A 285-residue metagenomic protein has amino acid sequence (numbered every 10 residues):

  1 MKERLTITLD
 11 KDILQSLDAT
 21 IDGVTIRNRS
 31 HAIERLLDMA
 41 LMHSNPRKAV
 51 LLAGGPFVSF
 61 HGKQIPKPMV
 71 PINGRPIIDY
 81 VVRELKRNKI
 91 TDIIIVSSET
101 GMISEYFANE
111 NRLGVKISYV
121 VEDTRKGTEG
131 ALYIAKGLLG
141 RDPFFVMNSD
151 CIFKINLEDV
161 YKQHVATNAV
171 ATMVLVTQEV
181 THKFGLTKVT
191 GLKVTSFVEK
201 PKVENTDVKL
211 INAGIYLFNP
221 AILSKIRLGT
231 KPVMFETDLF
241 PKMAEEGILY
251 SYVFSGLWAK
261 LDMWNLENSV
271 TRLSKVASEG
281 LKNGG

Functional and structural regions predicted by a protein language model:
K2-T6, K11-L51, P56-S59, K63-Q64 (+3 more regions): Conserved N-terminal catalytic core of the sugar/cofactor nucleotidyltransferase
D22, I26-H31, F145, I152 (+3 more regions): Catalytic-core segments of class I nucleotidyltransferases/pyrophosphorylases that form NMP-activated intermediates
H43, R87, L138-R141, K154 (+3 more regions): Alpha-helix termination/capping residues and helix-transition junctions
M69, T187-V189, S251: A structural signal for short hydrophobic beta-strand segments in well-ordered beta-sheet cores
I78, A135, D150, H164 (+2 more regions): Residue-level signal for inorganic ion chemistry
R112-G114, A166, V189, E246: Short, well-ordered coil/turn elements that cap or connect secondary structure elements
T167-T177: A short, conserved acidic/glycine-rich loop-to-beta-strand motif that forms the donor nucleotide-sugar/metal
F184-T195: Acceptor/aglycone-binding surface of glycosyltransferases and processive sugar-polymer synthases
